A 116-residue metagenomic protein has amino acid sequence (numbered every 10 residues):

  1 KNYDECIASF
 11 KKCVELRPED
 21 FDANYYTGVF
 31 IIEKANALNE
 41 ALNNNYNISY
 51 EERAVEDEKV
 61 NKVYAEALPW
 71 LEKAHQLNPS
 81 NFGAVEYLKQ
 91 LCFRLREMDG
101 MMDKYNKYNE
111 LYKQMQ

Functional and structural regions predicted by a protein language model:
K1, G28, E33-N44, R94-D99: Short coil/turn linking the two alpha-helices of tandem helical-hairpin repeats
E33-W70: Short coil/linker segments at helix-helix boundaries
